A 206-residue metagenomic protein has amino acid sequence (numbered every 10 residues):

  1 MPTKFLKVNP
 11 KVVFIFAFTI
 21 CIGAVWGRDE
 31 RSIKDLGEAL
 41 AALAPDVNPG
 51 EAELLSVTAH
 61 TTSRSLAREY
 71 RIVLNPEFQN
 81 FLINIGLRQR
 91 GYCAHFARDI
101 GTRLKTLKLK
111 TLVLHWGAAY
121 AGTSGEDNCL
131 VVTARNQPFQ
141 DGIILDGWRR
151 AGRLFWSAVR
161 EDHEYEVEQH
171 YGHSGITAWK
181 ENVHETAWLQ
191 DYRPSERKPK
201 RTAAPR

Functional and structural regions predicted by a protein language model:
P2-V13: Bacterial N-terminal signal peptides that target proteins for export
V13-C21: Bacterial N-terminal signal peptides
C21-E30: Bacterial Sec-dependent signal peptides at the C-terminal "C-region" and cleavage site
D29, P45-A52, G86-A97: Solvent-exposed, acidic/flexible segments
L36-L82: Secondary-structure boundary elements
N80-S124: Mid-length scaffold segments of soluble, non-membrane domains
K105-F155: Hydrophobic/aromatic-rich core segments of domains that either
Q137-R206: A recognition module on extended beta-rich or small alphabeta surfaces enriched in W/G with H and D/E
